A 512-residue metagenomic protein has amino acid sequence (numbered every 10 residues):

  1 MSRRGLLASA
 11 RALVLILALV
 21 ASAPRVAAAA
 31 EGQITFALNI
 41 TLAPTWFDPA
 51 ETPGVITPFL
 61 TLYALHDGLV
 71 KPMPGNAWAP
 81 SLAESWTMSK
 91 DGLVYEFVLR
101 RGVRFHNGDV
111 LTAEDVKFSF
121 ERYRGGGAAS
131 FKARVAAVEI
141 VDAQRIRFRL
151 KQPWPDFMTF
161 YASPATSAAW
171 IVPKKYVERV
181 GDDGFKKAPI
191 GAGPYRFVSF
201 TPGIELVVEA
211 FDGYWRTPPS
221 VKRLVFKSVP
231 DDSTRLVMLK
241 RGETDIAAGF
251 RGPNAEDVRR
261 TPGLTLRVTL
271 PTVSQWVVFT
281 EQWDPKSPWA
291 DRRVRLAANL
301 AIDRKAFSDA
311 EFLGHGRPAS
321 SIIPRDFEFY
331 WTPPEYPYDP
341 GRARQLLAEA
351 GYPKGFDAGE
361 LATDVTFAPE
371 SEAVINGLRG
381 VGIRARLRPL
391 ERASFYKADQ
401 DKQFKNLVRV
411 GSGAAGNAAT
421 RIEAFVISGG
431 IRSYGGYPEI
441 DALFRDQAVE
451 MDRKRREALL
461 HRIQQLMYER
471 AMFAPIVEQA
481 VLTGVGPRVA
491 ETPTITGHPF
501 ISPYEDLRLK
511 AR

Functional and structural regions predicted by a protein language model:
E31-L38, T201, L270, S274-Q275 (+3 more regions): Detector for C-terminal structural segments
A37-K90, E121, I190-G191: N-terminal lobe/hinge region of extracytoplasmic solute-binding protein
T41-F59, L82-A83, D109, F157-S167 (+4 more regions): A structural "hinge/loop" feature
Y63, M73-A77, P164-P219, R223 (+4 more regions): Gly/Pro-rich hinge or "lid" segments in bacterial periplasmic/extracellular proteins
E84-G127, V141, R147-R149, R235-M238 (+1 more regions): Aromatic- and charge-enriched surface segment that lines or borders ligand/interaction sites
V98, S130-Y176: Surface-exposed binding/hinge segments that line and control ligand-binding clefts or catalytic entry sites
R100, R122, D183, F211-D257 (+1 more regions): Ligand-site clamp/hinge motif
Y195, P285, R292, L313 (+2 more regions): Structural transition elements
